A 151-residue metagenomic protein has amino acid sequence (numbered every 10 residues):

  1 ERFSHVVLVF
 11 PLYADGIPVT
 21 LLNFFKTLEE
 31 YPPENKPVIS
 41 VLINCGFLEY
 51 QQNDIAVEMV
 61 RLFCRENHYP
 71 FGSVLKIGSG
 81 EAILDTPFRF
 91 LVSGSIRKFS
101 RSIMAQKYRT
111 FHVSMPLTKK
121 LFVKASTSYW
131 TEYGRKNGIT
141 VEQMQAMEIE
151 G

Functional and structural regions predicted by a protein language model:
E1-H68: Helix-loop-strand module that forms the ligand-binding subsite of alpha/beta enzymes
Y31-E34, V74, Q106: Generic macromolecular interface patches on structured domains
V41-N44, K76-G80: Acidic/polar active-site rim loop that often engages polyanionic ligands
I77-G151: Glycine-rich phosphate/pyrophosphate-binding loop and the adjoining helix
